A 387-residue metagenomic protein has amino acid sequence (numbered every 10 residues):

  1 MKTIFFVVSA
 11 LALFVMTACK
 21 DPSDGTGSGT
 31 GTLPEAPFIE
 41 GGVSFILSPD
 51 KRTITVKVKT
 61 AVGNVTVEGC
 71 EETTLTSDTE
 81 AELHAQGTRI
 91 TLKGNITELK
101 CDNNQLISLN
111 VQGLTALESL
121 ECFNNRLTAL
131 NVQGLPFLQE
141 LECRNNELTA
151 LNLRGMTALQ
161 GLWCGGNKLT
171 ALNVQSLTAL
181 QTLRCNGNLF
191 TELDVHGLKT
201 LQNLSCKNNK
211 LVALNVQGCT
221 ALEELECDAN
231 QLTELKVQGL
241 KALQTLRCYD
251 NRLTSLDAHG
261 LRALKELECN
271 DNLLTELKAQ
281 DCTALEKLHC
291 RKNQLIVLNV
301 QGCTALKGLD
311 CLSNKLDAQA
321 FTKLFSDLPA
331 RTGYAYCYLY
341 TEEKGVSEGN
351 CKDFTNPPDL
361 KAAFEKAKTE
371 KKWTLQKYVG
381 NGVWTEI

Functional and structural regions predicted by a protein language model:
I4, L11, V15, C19-E118 (+6 more regions): N-terminal capping/linker segments that flank leucine-rich repeat
I96, L106, L117, L127 (+18 more regions): Conserved hydrophobic position(s) of the canonical leucine-rich repeat
L99, E118-L120, L141, L162-C164 (+8 more regions): Conserved hydrophobic beta-strand positions in leucine-rich repeat
N104, N125, N146, N167 (+8 more regions): Consensus "Asn ladder" position of solenoid repeat domains
L109-N145, G165: Conserved, compact domain cores that house catalytic/ligand-binding motifs in diverse enzymes and effector modules
F123, F137, R154, L189-E192 (+8 more regions): Intrinsically disordered, low-complexity tandem-repeat regions
